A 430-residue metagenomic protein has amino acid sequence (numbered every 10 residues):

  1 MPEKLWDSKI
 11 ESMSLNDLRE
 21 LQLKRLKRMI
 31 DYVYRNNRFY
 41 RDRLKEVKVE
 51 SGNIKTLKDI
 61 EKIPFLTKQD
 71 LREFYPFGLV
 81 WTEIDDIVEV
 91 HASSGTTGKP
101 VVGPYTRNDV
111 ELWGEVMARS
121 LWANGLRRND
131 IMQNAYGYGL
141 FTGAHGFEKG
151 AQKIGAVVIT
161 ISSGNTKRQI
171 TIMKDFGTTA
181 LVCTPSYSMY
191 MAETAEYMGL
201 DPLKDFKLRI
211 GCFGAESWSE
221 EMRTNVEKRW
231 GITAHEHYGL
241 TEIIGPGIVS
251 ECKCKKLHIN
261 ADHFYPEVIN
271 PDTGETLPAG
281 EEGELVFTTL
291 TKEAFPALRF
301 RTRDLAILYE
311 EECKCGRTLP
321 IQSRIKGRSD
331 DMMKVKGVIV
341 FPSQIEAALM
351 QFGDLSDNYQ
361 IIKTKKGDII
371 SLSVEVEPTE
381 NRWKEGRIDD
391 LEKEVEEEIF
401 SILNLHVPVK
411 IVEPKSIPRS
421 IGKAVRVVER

Functional and structural regions predicted by a protein language model:
M1-A92, T97-E115, R119-A123, R128 (+5 more regions): Nucleotide 5′-phosphate-binding alpha/beta core
P2-K9, L66-W230, H235, I243 (+4 more regions): Active-site phosphate/ATP/adenylate-binding loop shared across adenylate-forming ligases
K24, K55, F176, F206 (+2 more regions): Structured loop/turn residues at beta-strand edges in well-structured enzyme cores
E46, L57, G164, S186 (+3 more regions): Residue-level "edge-of-site" marker
I161, H237, I269, T364 (+1 more regions): Conserved beta-strand termini and adjacent loop/short-helix elements that scaffold enzyme active sites in alpha/beta
L181, T291-L405, G422: AMP-binding/adenylate-forming catalytic core of the ANL superfamily
R209, W218-E312: Conserved AMP-binding/adenylate-forming
